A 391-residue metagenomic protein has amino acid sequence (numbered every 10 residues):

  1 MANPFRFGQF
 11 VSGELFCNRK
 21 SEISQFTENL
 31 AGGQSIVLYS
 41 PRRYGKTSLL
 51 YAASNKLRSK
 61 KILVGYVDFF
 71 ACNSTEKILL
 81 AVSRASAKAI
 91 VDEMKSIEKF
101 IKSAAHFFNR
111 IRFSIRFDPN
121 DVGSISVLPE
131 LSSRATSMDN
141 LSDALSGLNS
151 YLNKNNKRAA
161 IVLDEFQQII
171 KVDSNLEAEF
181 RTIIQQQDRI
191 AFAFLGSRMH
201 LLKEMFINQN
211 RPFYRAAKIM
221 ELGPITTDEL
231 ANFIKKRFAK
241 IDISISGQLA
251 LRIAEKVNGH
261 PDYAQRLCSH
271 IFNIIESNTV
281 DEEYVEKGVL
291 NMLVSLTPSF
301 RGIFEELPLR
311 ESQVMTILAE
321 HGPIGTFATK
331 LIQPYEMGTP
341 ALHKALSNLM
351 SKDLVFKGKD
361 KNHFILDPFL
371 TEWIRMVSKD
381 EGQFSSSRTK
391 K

Functional and structural regions predicted by a protein language model:
M1-I36, P41, Q383-K391: A short, basic N-terminal segment
A2-N3, V294, P298-K391: C-terminal leucine-rich, beta-strand-based interaction scaffolds used for sensing/assembly
L30-A31, Q167, N258, F272 (+1 more regions): Short, locally clustered residues in the helix-turn-helix/winged-helix DNA-binding domain
P41-Y44, S48-A159, I190: P-loop NTPase nucleotide-binding core
S48, A191-F238: Alpha-helical sensor/transducer elements of the RecA-like P-loop NTPase core
H106, K235-P298: Amphipathic alpha-helical "lid/sensor" segments that cap RecA-like P-loop NTPase cores
N153-A160, Q168-V172, F180-N210: Sensor-1/coupling segment of RecA-like P-loop NTPase cores
